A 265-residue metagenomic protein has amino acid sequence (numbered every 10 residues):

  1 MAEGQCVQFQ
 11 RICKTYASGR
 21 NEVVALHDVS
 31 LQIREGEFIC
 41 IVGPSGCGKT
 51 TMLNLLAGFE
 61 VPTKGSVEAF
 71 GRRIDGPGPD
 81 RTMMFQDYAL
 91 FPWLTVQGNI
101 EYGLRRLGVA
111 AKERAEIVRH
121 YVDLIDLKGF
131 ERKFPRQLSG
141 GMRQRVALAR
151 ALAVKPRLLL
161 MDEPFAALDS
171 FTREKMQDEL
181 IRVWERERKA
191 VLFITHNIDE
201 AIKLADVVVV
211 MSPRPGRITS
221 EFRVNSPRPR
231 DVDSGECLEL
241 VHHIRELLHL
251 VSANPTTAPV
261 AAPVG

Functional and structural regions predicted by a protein language model:
V42-P44: The feature captures the beta-strand-to-loop junction immediately N-terminal to the Walker
A57: Helix-to-loop junction immediately C-terminal to a conserved catalytic motif
G65-P77: Conserved ABC transporter NBD signature motif
F85, Q97-R105, A115, R119 (+1 more regions): Short helical segment in ABC ATPase nucleotide-binding domains corresponding to the A-loop/adjacent helical element
R105, A110-F130, R182: Conserved ABC ATPase "signature" region
F134-L138, M142: Conserved ABC ATPase signature
A153-R157: A short, proline-enriched helix->beta-strand linker immediately N-terminal to the Walker B motif in ABC-type P-loop
